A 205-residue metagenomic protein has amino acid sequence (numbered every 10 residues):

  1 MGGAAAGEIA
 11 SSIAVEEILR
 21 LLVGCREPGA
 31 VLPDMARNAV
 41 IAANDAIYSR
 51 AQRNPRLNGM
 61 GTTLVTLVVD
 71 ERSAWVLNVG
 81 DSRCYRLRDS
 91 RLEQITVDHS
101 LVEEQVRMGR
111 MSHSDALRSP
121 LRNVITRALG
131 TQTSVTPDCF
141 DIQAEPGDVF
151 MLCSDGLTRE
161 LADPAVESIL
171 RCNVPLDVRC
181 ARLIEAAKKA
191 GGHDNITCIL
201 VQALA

Functional and structural regions predicted by a protein language model:
M1-A205: PP2C/PPM-type serine/threonine phosphatase catalytic domain
